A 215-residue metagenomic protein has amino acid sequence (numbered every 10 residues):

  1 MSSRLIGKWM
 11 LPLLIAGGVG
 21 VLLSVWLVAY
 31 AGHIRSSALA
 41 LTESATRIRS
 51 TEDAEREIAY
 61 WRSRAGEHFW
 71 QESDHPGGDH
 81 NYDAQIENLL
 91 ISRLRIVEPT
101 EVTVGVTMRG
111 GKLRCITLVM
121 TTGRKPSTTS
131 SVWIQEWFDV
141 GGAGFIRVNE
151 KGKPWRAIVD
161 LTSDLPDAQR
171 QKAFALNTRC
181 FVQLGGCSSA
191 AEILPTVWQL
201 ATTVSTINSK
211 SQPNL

Functional and structural regions predicted by a protein language model:
M1-W9: Short, Lys/Arg-rich N-terminal segment immediately upstream of the first membrane anchor
L5, R109-L215: Non-cytosolic coordination micro-motifs
K8-A29: Hydrophobic membrane-insertion alpha-helices, especially the h-region of bacterial N-terminal signal peptides
L27-A45: Ser/Thr/Pro/Gly-rich low-complexity linker/stalk segments immediately outside membranes or between
R35-S36, I48, R93-R95: Short helix-capping and inter-helix turn/linker motifs at the boundaries of alpha-helical repeat units
I48-E55: Glycine-centered tight-turn and secondary-structure capping sites
R56-M108: Extracytoplasmic/periplasmic/luminal assembly and interaction segments in envelope/secretory/respiratory proteins
